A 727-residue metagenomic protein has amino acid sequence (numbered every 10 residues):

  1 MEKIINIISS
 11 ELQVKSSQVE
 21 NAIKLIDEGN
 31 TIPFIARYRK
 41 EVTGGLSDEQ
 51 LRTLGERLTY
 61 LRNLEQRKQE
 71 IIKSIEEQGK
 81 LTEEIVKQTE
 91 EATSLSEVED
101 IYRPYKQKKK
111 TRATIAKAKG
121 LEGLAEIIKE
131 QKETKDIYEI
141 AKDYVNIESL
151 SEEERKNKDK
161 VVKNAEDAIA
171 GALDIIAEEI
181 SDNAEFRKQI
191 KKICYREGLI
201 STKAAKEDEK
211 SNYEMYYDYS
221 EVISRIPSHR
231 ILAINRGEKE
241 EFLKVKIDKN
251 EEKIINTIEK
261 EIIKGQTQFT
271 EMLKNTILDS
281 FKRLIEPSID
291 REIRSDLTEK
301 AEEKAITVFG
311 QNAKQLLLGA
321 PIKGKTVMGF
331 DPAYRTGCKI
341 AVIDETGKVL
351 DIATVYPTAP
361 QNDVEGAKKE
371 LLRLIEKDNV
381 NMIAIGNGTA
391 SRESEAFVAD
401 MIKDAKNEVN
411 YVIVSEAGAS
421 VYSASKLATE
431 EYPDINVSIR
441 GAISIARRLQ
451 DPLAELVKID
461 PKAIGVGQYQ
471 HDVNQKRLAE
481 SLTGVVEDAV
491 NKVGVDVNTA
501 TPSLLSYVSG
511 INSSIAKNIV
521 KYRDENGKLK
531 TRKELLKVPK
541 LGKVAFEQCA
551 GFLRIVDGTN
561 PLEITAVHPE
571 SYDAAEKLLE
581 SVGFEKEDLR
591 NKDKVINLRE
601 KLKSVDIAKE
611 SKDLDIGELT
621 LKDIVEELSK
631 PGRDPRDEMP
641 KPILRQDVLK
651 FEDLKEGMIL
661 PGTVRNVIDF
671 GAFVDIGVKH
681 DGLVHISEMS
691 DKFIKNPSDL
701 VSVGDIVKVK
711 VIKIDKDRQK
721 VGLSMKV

Functional and structural regions predicted by a protein language model:
K15-S16, E28-G29, L95-S96, K109 (+19 more regions): Short flexible coil/turn linkers enriched for glycine and charged/polar residues that connect secondary-structure
V19, I352-A359, M382, A424-V437 (+6 more regions): Short beta-alpha connecting loops at secondary-structure transitions that line or flank enzyme active sites
T31-I32, T43, S47-R155, D159 (+4 more regions): Accessory alpha-helical DNA-binding modules that contact the DNA backbone or grooves
Q50-R52, L64, Q69-S74, Q78-G329 (+3 more regions): Duplex nucleic acid-engaging cores and interfaces of nucleic-acid transaction enzymes
E97, V412, G418, S423-V493 (+1 more regions): Long, charge-rich intrinsically disordered scaffolds of nucleic-acid metabolism proteins
D143-D159, N164-A165, Y219-S220, K253-I285 (+3 more regions): Low-complexity, acidic/Ser/Thr- and charged residue-rich accessory regions of DNA metabolism proteins
I190-L199, F330-Y334, T389-A390, V414-V421 (+5 more regions): A glycine-rich phosphate-binding loop feature that marks nucleotide/adenosyl-phosphate handling sites
E292-G310, A463-D496, S611-E656: Long, charged amphipathic helices and adjacent flexible linkers at domain junctions
